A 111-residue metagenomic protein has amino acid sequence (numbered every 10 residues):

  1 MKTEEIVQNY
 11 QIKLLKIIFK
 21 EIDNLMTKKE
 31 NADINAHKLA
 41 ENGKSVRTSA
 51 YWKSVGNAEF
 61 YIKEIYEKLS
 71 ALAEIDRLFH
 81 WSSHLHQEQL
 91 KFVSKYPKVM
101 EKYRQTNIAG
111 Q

Functional and structural regions predicted by a protein language model:
K2-T3, K28-N31, N57, E74: Intrinsically disordered, low-complexity regulatory regions of eukaryotic regulatory proteins
T3-M26: Short, charge/polar-rich alpha-helical segments
F19, D23-M26, E30-D33, E59-I62 (+1 more regions): Alpha-helical coiled-coil heptad-repeat register
H37, N42-S94: Acidic, low-complexity, intrinsically disordered interaction modules
N107-Q111: Short acidic DE-rich linear segments
